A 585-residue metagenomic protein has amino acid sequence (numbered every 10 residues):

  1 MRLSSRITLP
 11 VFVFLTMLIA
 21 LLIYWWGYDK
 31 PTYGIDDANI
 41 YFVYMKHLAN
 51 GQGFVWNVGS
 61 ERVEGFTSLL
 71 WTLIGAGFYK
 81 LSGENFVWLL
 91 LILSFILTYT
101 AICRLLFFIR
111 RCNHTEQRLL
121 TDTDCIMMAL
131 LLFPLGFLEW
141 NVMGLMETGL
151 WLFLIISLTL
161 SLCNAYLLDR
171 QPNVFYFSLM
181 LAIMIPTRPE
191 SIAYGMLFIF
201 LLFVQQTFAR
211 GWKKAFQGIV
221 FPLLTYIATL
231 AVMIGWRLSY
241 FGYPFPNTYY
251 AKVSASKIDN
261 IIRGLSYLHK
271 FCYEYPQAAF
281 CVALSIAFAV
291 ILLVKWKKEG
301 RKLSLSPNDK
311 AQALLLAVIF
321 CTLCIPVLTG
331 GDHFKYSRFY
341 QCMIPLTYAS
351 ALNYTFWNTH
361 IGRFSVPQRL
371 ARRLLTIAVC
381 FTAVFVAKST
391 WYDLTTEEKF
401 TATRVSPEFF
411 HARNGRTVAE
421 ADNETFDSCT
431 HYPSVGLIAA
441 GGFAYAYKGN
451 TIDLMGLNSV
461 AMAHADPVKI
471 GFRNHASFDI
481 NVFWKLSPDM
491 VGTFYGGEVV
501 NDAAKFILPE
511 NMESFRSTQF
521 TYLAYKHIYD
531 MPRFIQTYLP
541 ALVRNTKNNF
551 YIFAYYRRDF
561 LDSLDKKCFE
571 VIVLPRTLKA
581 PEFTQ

Functional and structural regions predicted by a protein language model:
M1-Q585: Membrane-proximal envelope and lipid/glycan-remodeling enzymes
